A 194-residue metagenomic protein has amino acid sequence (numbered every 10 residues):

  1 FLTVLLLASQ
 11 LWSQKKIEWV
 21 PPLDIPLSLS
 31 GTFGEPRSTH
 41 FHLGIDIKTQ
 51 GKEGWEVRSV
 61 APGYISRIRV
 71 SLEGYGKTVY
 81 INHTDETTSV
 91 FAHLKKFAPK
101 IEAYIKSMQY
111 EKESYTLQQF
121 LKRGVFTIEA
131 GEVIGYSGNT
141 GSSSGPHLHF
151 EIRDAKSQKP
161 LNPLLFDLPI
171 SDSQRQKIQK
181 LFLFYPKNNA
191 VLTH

Functional and structural regions predicted by a protein language model:
F1-V4: Sec-dependent signal peptide recognition, specifically the positively charged N-region followed immediately by
A8-Q10: N-terminal signal peptide c-region/cleavage motif recognized by signal peptidases
S13-T78, N82-T87, K95-P99, Y115-L117 (+4 more regions): Surface-exposed, glycine-biased beta-strand/turn segments
F91: Conserved beta3 VAIK motif of the Hanks protein kinase fold
I101-A103: Catalytic-core environment of secreted peptidases
I105-T116: A solvent-exposed, charged loop/short amphipathic helix patch at secondary-structure junctions
G145-I152: Histidine-centered catalytic micro-motifs
A155-S157: Extracellular/surface-associated beta-sandwich interaction domains
